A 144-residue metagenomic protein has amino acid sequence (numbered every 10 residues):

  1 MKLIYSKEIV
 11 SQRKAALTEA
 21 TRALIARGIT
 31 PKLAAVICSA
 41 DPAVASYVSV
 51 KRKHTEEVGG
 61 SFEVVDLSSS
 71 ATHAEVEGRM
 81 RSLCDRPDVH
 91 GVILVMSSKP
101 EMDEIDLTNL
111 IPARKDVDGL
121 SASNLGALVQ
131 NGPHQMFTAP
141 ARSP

Functional and structural regions predicted by a protein language model:
M1-I29: Positively charged, low-complexity intrinsically disordered leader regions
L3, H90-P144: Anion-binding alpha/beta catalytic cores of soluble intermediary-metabolism enzymes, centered on
Q12, A26, L67, E75-G78: Positively charged, polar, low-complexity stretches
T30-S39: Short beta-strand segments enriched in small/hydrophobic residues
L33, T55-S70: Short beta-strand elements in bilobed, periplasmic/extracellular small-molecule ligand-binding domains
C38-K53, G132-S143: Glycine-rich phosphate/diphosphate-binding loop of Rossmann-like nucleotide-binding domains
E57-G59, C84, I111-R114: Non-catalytic terminal and connector segments of soluble metabolic enzymes
E75-P87: Short, well-structured alpha-helical segments in soluble
